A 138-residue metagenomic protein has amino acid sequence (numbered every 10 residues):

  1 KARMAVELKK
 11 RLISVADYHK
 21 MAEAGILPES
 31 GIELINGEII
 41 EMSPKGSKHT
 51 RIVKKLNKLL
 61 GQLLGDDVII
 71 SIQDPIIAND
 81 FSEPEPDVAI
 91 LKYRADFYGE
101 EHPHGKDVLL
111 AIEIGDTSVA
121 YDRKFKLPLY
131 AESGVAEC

Functional and structural regions predicted by a protein language model:
K1-E137: Gly/Pro/Ser/Thr-rich low-complexity, intrinsically disordered segments predominantly at protein N-termini
